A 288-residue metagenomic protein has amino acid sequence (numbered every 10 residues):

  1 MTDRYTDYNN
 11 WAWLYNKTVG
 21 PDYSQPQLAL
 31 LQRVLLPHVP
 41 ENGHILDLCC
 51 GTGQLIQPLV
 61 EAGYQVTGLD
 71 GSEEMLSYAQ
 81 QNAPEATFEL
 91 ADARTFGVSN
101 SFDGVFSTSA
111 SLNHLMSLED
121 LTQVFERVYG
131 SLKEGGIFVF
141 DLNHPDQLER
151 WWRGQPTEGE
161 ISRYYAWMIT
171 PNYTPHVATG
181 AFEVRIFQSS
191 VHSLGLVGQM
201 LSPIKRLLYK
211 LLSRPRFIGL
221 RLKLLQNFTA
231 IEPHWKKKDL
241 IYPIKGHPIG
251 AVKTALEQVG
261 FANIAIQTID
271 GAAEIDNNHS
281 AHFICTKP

Functional and structural regions predicted by a protein language model:
M1-E41, Q54: Conserved class I S-adenosyl-L-methionine
N42-C49: Conserved class I S-adenosyl-L-methionine
G53-T95: Class I SAM-dependent methyltransferase SAM/SAH-binding core
R94-G104: A short acidic, Gly/Pro-enriched loop at the edge of an enzyme's catalytic core that lines a small-molecule cofactor
T122-E134: A short glycine-rich, Lys/Arg-flanked "PGG" loop and its adjoining helix->strand segment in the class I
G135-L142: Conserved beta-strand signature within the Rossmann-like core of class I S-adenosyl-L-methionine
P145-G250: SAM-dependent methyltransferase
K223-P288: C-terminal lobe and adjacent flexible extensions of AdoMet/dcAdoMet transferase-like proteins
